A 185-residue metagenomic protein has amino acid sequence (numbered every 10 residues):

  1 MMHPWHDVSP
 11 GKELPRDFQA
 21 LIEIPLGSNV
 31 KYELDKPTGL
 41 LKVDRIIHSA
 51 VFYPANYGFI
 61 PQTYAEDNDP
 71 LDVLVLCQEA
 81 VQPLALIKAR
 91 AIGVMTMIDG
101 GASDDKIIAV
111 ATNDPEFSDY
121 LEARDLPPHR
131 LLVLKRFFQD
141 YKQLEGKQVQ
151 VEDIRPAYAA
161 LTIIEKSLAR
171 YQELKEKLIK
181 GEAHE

Functional and structural regions predicted by a protein language model:
M1-E185: Hydrophobic N-terminal alpha-helices or hydrophobic patches in metabolic proteins across all domains of life
